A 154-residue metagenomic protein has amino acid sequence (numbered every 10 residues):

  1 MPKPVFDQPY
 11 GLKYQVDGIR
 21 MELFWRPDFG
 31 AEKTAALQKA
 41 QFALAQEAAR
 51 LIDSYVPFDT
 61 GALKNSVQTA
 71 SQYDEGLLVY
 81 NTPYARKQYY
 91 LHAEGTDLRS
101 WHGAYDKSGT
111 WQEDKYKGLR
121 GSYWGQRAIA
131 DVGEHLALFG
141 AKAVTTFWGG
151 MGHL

Functional and structural regions predicted by a protein language model:
P2-R20, A31, A35-F42, R50-L154: Charged, low-complexity interaction tracts
E22, R26-P27: Long, small/polar-residue-biased beta-strand-and-loop interaction regions
Q46: Acidic, glycine-rich loop-and-strand cores that form catalytic or ligand-binding grooves in diverse globular domains
